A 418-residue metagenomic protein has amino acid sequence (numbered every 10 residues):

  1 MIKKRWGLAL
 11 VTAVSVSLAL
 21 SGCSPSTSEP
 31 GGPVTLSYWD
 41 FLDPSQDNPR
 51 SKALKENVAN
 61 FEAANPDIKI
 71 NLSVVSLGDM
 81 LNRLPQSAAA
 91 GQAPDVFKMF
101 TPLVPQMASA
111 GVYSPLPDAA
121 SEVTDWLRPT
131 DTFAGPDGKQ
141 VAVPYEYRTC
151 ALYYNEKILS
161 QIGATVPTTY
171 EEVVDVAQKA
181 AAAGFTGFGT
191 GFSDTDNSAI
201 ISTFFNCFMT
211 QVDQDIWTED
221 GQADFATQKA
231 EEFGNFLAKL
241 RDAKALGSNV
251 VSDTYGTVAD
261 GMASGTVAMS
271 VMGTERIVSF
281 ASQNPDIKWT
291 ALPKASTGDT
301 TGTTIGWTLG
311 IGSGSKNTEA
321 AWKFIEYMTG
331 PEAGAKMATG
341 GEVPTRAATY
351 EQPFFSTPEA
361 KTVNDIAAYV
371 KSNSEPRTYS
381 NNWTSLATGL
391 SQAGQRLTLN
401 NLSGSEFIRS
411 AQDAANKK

Functional and structural regions predicted by a protein language model:
I2-V11, S15-V16, L20-P105, S296 (+3 more regions): Conserved N-terminal structural module of periplasmic/extracytoplasmic solute-binding proteins
N60-L127, S160-T168, D260-G261, M269 (+1 more regions): Extracytoplasmic "Venus flytrap"/periplasmic binding protein-like
E62, N235-N317: Extracytoplasmic/periplasmic substrate-binding proteins
T101-C150, V174, I200-I201, N206 (+4 more regions): Hinge/lid segment of periplasmic solute-binding proteins
Y113, E275-V278, W307-T384: Mature extracytoplasmic/periplasmic domains
G135, P344, V363-A414: C-terminal capping/gating helix-and-loop segments adjacent to ligand/active sites or protein-protein/ligand interfaces
V141-Y145, C150, E172-D224, A238 (+1 more regions): Extracytoplasmic/periplasmic solute-binding protein
A177-K179, G221-V250: Glycine-centered hinge/linker elements that transmit conformational signals in sensory and ligand-binding systems
